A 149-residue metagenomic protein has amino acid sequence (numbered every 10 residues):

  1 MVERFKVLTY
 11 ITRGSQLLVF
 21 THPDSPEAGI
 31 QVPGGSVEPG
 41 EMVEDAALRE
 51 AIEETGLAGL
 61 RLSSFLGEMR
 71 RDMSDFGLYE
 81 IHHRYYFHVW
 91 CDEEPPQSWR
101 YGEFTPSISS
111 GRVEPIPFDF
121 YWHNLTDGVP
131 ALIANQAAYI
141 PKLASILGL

Functional and structural regions predicted by a protein language model:
M1-V32: N-terminal strand-loop-strand
V2, L78-H82, V113: Short coil/turn motifs at beta-sheet boundaries
R4-L8, H82-Y86, P117: Short hydrophobic/aromatic beta-strand or adjacent loop that forms the aromatic wall/cage of a ligand/substrate-binding
I11, H88-W90, Y121-N124: Short, well-ordered beta-strand micro-motif
E27-I30, P96-L149: Nudix hydrolase/Nudix homology domain
V32-L66: The catalytic Nudix box helix
V37, C91, L125-G128: Hydrophobic pocket-lining residues within nucleotide cofactor-binding pockets
L57-P96, Y101-S107: Active-site segment of metal-dependent pyrophosphate-handling enzymes, primarily the Nudix hydrolase catalytic core
